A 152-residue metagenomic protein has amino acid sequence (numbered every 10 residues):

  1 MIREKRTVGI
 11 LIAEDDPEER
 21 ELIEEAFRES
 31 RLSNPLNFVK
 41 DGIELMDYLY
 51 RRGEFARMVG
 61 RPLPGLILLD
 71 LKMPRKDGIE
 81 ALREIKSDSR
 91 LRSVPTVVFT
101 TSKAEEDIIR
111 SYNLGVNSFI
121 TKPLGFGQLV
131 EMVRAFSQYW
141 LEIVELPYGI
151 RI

Functional and structural regions predicted by a protein language model:
M1-I12, P17-N37, I43-M46, Y50 (+2 more regions): Non-catalytic signal-transmission and effector/linker regions of two-component phosphorelay proteins
R57-P62, K86-S93, L114: Conserved phosphotransfer cores of two-component systems
L71-M73: Receiver (REC) domain active-site loop signature in two-component systems and cognate sites in sensor histidine kinases
R75-K76, I85: Hydrophobic residue at a beta-alpha junction that N-caps the helix immediately following a catalytic beta-strand/loop
N117: Short, glycine/charged-rich "phosphate-handling" switch motifs in NTP-dependent and phosphotransfer domains
K122: A Lys-centered signature of the CheY-like receiver
